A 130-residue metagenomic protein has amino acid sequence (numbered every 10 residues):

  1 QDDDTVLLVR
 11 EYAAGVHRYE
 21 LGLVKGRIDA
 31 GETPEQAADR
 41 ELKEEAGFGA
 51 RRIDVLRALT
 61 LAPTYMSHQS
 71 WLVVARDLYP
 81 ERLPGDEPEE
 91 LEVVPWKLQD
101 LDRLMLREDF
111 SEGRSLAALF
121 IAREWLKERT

Functional and structural regions predicted by a protein language model:
Q1-D3, Y12, R76-P80, L98-Q99 (+1 more regions): Short loop segments at secondary-structure junctions
Q1-L23: N-terminal strand-loop-strand
H17, L61, A122-R123: Short secondary-structure boundary/hinge segments and terminal tails
G26-A117: Unchanged
A118-T130: Charged phosphate-binding loop/patch that engages nucleotide di/tri-phosphates or the phosphate backbone of nucleic
